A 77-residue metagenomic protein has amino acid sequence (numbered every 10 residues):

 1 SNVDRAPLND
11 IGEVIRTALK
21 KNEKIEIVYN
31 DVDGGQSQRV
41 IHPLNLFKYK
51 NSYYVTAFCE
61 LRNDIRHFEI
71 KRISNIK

Functional and structural regions predicted by a protein language model:
S1-K77: Short glycine- and basic-residue-enriched patches
